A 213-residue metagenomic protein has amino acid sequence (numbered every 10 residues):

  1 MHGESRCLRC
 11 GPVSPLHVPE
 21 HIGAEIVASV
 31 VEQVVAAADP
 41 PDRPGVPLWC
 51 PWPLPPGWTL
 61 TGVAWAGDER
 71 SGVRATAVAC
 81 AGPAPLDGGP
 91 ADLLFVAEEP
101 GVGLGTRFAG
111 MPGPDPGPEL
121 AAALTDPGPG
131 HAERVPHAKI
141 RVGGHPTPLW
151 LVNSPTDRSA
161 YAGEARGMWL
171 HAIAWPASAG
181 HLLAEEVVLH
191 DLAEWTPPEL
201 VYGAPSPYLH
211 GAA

Functional and structural regions predicted by a protein language model:
M1-P40: N-terminal cysteine/histidine-rich coordination modules
P19, V63, A174-W175: Surface loops and adjacent helix of pleckstrin homology
P47-G62: Amphipathic alpha-helical segments
P55-G57, A84-G88, E164-W169: Short, solvent-exposed coil/turn segments at beta-strand boundaries
T59-L151: Short, solvent-exposed recognition patches
L124-A213: A short, solvent-exposed beta-edge/loop patch
